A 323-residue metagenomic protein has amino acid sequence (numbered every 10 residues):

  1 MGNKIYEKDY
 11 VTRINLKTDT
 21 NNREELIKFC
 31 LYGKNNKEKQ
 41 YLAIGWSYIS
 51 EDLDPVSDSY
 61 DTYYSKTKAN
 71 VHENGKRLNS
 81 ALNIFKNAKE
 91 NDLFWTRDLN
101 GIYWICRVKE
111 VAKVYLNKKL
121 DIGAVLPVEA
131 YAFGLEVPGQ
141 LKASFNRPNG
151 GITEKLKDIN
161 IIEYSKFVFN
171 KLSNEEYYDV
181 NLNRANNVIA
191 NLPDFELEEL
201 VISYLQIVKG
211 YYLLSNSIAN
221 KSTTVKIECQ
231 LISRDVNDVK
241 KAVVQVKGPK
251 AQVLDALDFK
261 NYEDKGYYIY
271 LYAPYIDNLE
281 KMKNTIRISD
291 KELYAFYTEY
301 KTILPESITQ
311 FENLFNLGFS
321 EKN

Functional and structural regions predicted by a protein language model:
M1-E90, W95-N323: Mixed-charge (Asp/Glu-Lys/Arg
